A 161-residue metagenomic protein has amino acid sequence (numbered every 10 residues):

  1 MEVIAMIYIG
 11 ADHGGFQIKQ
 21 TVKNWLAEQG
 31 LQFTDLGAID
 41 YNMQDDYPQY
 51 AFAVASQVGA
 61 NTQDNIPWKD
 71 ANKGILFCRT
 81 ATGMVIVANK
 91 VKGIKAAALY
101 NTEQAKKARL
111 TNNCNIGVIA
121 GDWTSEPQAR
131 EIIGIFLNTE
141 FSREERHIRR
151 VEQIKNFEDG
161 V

Functional and structural regions predicted by a protein language model:
M1-A5: Short, Lys/Arg-enriched N-terminal segments with co-localized hydrophobic residues within the first ~10-30 amino acids
Y8-G10, G14-Q17, T21, T102-V161: C-terminal binding/interaction regions
G10, T34-G37, G74-C78: Short, conserved beta-strand edge motifs with alternating hydrophobic and charged residues
T21-L31: A short, Lys/Arg-enriched amphipathic alpha-helix followed by its capping loop at the start of a domain
Q32-Q44: A short beta-strand-loop structural module common to alpha/beta enzyme folds
Y50-A98: Helix-adjacent hinge/juxtasegments
